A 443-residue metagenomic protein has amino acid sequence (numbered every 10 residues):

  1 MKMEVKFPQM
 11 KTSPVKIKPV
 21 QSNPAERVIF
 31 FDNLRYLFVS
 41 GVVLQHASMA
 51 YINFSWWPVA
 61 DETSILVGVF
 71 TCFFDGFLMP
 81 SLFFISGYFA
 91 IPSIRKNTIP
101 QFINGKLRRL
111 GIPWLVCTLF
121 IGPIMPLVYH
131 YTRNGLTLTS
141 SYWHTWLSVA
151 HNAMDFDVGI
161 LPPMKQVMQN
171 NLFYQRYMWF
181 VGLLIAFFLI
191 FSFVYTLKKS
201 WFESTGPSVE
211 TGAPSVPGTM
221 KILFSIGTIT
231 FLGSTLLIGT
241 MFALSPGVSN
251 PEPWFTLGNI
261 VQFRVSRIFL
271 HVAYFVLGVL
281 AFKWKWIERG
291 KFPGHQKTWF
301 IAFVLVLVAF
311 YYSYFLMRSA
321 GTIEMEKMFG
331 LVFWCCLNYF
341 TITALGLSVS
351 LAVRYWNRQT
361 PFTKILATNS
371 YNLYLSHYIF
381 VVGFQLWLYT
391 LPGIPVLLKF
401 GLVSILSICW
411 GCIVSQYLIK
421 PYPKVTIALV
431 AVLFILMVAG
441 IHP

Functional and structural regions predicted by a protein language model:
K2-N250, W254-F263, K364, L391-P443: Membrane-cytosol interface segments of multi-pass membrane proteins, especially ER/Golgi lipid-handling enzymes
G41-L44, W179, L183, F224-F242 (+4 more regions): Alpha-helical transmembrane segments of multi-pass integral membrane proteins
S86-G87, L183-A186, I190, V194 (+5 more regions): Transmembrane alpha-helical segments
P92-Q101, L280-G294, L351-I365: Juxtamembrane membrane-water interface segments of multi-pass membrane proteins, especially cytoplasmic-side
C117, V272, F303-I419: Alpha-helical transmembrane segments of multi-pass integral membrane proteins
F242-F255, L270, L277, M317 (+1 more regions): Long, hydrophobic alpha-helical transmembrane bundles and adjoining juxtamembrane helices/loops of multi-pass integral
L257, F263-Y312: Acidic, glycine-rich loop-and-beta core segments that form the ion-binding/anion-interacting portion of active sites
I301-V306, N372-L375, A428-G440: Small-residue-rich segments of transmembrane alpha-helices in multi-pass membrane proteins, especially helix faces
